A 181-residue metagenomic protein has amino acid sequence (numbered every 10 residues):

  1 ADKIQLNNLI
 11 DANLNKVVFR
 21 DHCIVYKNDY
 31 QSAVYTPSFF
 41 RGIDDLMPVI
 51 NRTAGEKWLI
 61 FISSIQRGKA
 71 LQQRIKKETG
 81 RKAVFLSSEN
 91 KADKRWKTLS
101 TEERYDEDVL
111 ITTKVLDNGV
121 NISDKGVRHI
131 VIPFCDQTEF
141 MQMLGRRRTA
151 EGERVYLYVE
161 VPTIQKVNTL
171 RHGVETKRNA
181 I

Functional and structural regions predicted by a protein language model:
A1, E89-K91, D136, V159-K166: Short beta-alpha junction loops
D2-V49: Interdomain hinge/linker at the junction between the two RecA-like core domains of SF2 helicases
Y26-Y35, A92-T98, T138-R146, K166-L170: Short, charged, surface-exposed secondary-structure boundary motifs
Y35, T53-G55, E102, R148-I181: C-terminal helicase lobe
L46-I75: Conserved strand-helix element at the start of the C-terminal RecA-like helicase core
V84-T113: Conserved helicase ATPase core of P-loop NTP-dependent helicases/translocases
I111, V120-F134, V155-Y158: A short beta-strand element within the Helicase C-terminal
P133-L157: Conserved SF2 helicase motif VI
